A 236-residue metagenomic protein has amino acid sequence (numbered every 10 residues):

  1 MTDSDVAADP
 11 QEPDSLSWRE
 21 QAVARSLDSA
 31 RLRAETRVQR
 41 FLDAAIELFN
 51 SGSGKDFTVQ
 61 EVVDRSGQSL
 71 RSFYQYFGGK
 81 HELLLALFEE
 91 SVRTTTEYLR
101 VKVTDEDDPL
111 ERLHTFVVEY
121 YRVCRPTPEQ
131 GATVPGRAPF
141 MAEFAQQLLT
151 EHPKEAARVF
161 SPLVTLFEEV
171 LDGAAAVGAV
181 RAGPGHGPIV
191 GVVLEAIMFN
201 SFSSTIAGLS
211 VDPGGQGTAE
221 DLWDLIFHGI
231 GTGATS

Functional and structural regions predicted by a protein language model:
M1-T36, A234-S236: N-terminal intrinsically disordered/low-complexity leader segments
A34, V38, L84, F88 (+5 more regions): Amphipathic, non-transmembrane alpha-helical scaffold segments
A34-A45, V62, L87-S91, T95 (+2 more regions): Generic hydrophobic, amphipathic alpha-helix propensity
R40, L48-E82, A86, E90: Helix-turn-helix
L42, H114, V118, V164-D172 (+4 more regions): An amphipathic alpha-helix signature
A86, R100-Q130, G187-V190: Hydrophobic alpha-helical connector segments
R122-E169, A176-V180, P188: Short secondary-structure transition hinges
G131-P135, P153, A157, A175-W223 (+1 more regions): Hydrophobic/aromatic-rich alpha-helical bundle segments in the mid-to-C-terminal region
